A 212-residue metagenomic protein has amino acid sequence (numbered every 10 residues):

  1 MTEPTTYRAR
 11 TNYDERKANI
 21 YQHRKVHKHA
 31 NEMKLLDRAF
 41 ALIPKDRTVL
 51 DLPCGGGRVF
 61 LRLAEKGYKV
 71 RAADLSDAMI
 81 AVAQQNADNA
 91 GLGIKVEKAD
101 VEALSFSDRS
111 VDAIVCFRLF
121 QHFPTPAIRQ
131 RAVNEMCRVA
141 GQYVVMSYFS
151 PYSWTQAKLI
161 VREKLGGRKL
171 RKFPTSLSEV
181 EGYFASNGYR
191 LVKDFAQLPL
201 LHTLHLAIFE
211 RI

Functional and structural regions predicted by a protein language model:
M1-P44: Conserved class I S-adenosyl-L-methionine
P53-G56: Class I SAM-dependent methyltransferase "Motif I" SAM/SAH-binding loop
R58-E102: Class I SAM-dependent methyltransferase SAM/SAH-binding core
A103-D108: Short conserved loop adjoining the S-adenosyl-L-methionine
V115: A conserved beta-strand element that flanks and buttresses the S-adenosyl-L-methionine
Q130-Q142: A short glycine-rich, Lys/Arg-flanked "PGG" loop and its adjoining helix->strand segment in the class I
G141-F149: Conserved beta-strand signature within the Rossmann-like core of class I S-adenosyl-L-methionine
R171-G188: Short alpha-helix
